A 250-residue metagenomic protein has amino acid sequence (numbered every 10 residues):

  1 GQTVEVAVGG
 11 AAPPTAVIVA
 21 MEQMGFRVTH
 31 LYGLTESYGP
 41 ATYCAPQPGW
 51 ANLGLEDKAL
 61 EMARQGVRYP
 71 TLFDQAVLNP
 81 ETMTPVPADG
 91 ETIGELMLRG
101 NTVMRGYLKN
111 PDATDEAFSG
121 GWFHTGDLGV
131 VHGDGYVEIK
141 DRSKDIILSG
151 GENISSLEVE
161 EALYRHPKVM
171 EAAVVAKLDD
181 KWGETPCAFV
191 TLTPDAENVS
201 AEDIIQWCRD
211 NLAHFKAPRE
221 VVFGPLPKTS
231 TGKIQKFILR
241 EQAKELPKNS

Functional and structural regions predicted by a protein language model:
G1-E5, P218-E220: Residue-level recognition of the N-termini of beta-strands and the immediately preceding loop/turn
V4-G9, P13-L31, T35-Y136, S143-I146 (+3 more regions): Conserved AMP-binding/adenylate-forming
A7, H124, S155, V222 (+1 more regions): Conserved Rossmann-like nucleotide-binding pocket used by diverse enzymes that bind dinucleotide cofactors
V8, V174, E220-F223, L239: Hydrophobic/anchoring residues in structured secondary elements
G100, R105-G106, L128-F215, P227 (+1 more regions): AMP-binding/adenylate-forming catalytic core of the ANL superfamily
Q242-S250: Acidic/polar alpha-helix N-cap and adjacent early helical turns within long charge-rich amphipathic helices/linkers
